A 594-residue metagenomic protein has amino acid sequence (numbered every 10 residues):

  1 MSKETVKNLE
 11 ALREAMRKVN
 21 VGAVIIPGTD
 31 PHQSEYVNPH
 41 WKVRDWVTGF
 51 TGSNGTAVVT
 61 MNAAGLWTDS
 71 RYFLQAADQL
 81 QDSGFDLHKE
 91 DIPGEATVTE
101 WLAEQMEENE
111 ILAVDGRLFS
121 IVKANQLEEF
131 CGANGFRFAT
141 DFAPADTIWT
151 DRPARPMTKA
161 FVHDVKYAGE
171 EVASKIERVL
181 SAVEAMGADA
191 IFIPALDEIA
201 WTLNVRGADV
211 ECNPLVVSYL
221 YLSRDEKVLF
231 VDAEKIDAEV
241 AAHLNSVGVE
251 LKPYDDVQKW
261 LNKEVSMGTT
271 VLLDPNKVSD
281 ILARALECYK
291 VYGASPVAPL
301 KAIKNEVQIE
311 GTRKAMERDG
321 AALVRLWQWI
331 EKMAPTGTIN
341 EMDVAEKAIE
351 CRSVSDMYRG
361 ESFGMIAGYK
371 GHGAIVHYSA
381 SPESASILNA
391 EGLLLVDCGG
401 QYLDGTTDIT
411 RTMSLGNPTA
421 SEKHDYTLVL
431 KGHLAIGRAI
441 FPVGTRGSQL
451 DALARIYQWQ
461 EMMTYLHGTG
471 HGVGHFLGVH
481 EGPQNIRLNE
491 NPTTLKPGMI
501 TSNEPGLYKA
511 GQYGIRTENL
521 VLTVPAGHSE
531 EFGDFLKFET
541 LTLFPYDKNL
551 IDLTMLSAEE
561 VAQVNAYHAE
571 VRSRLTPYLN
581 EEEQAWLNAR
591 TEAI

Functional and structural regions predicted by a protein language model:
M1-I594: Active-site neighborhoods and metal-handling regions in enzymes and metal-associated proteins
